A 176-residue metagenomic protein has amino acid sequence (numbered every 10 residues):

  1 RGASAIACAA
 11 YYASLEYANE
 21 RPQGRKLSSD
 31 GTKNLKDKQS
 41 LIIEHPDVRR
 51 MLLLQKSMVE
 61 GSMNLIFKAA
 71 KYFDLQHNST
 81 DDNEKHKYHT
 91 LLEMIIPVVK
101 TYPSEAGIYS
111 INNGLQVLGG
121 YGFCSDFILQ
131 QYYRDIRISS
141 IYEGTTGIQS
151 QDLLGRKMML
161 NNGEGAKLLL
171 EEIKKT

Functional and structural regions predicted by a protein language model:
R1-T176: Flavin-dependent oxidoreductase catalytic core characteristic of acyl-CoA dehydrogenase/oxidase-like enzymes
